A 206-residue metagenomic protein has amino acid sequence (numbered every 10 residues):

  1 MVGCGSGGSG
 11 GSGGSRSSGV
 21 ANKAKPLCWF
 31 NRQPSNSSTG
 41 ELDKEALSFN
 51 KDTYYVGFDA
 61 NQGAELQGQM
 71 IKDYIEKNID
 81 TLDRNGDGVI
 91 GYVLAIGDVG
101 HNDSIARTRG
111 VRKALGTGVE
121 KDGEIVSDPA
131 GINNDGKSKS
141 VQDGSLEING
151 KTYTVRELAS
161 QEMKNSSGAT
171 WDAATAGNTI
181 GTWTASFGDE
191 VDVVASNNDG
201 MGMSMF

Functional and structural regions predicted by a protein language model:
M1-F206: A residue-level marker of the well-folded mature domains of exported/periplasmic proteins
